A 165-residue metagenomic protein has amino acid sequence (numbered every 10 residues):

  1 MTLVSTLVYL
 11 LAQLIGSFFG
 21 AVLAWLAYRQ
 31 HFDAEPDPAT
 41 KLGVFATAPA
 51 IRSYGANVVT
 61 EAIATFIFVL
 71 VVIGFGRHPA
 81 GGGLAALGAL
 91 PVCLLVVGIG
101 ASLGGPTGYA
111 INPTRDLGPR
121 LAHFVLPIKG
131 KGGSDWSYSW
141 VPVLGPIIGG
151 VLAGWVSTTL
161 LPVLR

Functional and structural regions predicted by a protein language model:
M1-R165: Membrane-interface helix-loop junctions and terminal tails of multi-pass membrane proteins
